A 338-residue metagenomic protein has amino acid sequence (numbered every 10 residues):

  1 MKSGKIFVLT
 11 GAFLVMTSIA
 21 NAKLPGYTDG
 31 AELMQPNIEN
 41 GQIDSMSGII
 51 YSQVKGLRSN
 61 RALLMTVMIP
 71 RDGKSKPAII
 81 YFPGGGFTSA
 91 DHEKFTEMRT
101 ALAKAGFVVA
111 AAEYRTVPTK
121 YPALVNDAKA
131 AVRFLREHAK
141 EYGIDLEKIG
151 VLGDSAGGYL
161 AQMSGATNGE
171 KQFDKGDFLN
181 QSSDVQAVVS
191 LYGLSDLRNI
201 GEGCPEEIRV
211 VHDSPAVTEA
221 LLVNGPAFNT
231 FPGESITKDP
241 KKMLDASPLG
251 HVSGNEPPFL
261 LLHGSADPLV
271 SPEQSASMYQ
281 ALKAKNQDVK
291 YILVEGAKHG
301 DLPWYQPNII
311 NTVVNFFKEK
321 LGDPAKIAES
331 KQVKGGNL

Functional and structural regions predicted by a protein language model:
L24-G73: N-terminal cap/lid segment of alpha/beta-hydrolase-fold proteins
Q35-G41, C204-H251, A284: Mobile cap/lid helix-loop segments that gate and shape the active-site cleft of serine hydrolases
S52, A130-E207: Primarily recognizes the serine-hydrolase "nucleophile elbow" in alpha/beta-hydrolase and SGNH/GDSL folds
S75-G85: Short beta-strand element of the alpha/beta-hydrolase
D91-A111: Short amphipathic alpha-helix adjacent to the substrate-entry channel of hydrolases
N255, L260-H263, D267: Short beta-strand/loop motif that positions the catalytic acidic residue of the alpha/beta-hydrolase fold
P268-S277: Conserved alpha/beta-hydrolase "acid-adjacent" motif
A297-Q306: Catalytic histidine-centered segment of alpha/beta-hydrolase-like enzymes
